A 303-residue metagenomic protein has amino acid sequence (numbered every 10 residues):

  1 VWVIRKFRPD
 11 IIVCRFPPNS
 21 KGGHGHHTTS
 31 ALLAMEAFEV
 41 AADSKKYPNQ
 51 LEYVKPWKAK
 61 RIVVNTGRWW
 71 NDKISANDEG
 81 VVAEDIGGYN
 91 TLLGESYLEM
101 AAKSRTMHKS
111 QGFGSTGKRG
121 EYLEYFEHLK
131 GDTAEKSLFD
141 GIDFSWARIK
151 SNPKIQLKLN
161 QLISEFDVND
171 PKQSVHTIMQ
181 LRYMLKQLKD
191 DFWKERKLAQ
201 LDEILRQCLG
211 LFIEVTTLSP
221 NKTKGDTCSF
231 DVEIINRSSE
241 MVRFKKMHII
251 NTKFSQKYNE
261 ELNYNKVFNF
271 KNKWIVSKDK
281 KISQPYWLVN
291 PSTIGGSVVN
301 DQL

Functional and structural regions predicted by a protein language model:
W2-I213: Metal-dependent de-N-acetylase/amidase catalytic core
I213, F230, K245, F270-N272: Hydrophobic residues positioned within well-ordered beta-strands of beta-sheet architectures
V215-S219, K257-N259: Surface-exposed, proline-enriched loop/turn segments that connect beta strands in immunoglobulin-like
S219-D226: Short, solvent-exposed loop/linker segments at the N-terminal edge of repeated beta-sheet extracellular domains
E233-S238: Asparagine-centered strand-capping/turn motif at beta-strand->loop junctions
S239-F244: Short acidic/proline- and small/hydrophobic-mixed sequence motifs that coincide with surface turns and coil-to-beta
H248-Q256: Short, solvent-exposed loop/linker segments at beta-strand-coil boundaries, enriched for Pro/Gly and Ser/Thr
N263-L303: Eukaryote-biased detector of low-complexity, proline/serine/threonine-rich segments and adjacent exposed loops
